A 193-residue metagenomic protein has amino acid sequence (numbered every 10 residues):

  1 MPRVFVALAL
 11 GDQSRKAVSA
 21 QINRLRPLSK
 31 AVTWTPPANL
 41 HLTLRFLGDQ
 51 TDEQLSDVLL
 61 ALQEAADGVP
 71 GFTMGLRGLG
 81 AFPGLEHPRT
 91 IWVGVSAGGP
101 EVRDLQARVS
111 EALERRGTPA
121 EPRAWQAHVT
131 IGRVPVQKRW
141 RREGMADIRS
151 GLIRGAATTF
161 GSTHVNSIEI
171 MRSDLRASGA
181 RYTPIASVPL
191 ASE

Functional and structural regions predicted by a protein language model:
M1-E193: Histidine-dependent nucleotide/RNA phosphoesterase domain, centered on the 2H-phosphoesterase fold with its duplicated
